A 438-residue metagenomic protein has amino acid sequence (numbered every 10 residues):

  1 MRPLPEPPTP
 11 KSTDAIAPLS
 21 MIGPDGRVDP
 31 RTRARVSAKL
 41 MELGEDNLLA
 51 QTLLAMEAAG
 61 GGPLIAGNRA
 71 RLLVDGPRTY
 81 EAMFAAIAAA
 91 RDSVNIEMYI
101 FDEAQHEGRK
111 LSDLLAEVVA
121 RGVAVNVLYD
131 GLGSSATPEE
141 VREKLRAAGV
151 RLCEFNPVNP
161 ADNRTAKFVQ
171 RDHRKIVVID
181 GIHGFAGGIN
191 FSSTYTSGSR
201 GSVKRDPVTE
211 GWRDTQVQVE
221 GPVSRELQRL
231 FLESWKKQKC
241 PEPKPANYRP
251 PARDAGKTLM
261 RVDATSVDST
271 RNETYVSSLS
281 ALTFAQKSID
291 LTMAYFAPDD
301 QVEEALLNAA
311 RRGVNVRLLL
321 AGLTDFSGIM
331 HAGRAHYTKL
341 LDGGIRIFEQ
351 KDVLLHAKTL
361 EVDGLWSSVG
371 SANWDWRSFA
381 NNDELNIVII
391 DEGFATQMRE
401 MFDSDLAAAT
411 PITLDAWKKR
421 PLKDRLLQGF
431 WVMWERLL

Functional and structural regions predicted by a protein language model:
M1-L438: Charged, low-complexity intrinsically disordered terminal segments
